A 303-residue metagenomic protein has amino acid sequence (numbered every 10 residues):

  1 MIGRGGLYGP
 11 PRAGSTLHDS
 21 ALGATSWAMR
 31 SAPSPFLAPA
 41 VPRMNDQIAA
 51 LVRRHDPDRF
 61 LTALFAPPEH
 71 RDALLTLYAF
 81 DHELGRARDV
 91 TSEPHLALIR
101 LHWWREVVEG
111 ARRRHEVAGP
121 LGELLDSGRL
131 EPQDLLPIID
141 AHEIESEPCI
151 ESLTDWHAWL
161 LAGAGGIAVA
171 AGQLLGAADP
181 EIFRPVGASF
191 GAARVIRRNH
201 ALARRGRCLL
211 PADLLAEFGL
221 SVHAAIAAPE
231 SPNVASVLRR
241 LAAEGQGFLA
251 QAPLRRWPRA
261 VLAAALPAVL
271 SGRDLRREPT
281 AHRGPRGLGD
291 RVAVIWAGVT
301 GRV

Functional and structural regions predicted by a protein language model:
I2, L7-Y8, L17-S20: Short terminal hydrophobic/aromatic SLiMs and anchors at protein ends
F36-E123, L135-H142, H157-V169, D179-A192 (+2 more regions): Catalytic cores of Mg2+-dependent Asp-rich isoprenoid enzymes
D126-Q133: Cofactor-binding active-site loop characterized by glycine-rich and histidine/acidic residues
E143-T154: Acidic/His metal-coordination segments adjacent to aromatic residues that form catalytic metal sites in metalloenzymes
